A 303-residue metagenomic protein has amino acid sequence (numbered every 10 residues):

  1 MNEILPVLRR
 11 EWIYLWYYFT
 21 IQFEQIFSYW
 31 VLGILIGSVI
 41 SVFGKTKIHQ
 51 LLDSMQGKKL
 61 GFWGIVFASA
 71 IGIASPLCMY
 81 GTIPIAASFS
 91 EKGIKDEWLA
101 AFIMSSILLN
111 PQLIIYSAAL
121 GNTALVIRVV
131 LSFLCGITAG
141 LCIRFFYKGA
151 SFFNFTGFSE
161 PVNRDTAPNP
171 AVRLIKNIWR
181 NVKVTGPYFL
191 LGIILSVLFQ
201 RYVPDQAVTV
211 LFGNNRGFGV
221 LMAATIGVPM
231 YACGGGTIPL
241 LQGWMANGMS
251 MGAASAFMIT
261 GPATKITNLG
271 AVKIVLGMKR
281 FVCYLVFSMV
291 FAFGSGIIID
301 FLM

Functional and structural regions predicted by a protein language model:
M1-V39, F43, Q50-L51, V126-L221 (+2 more regions): Selected transmembrane alpha-helices and immediately adjacent juxtamembrane segments of polytopic inner-membrane
L15-F23, M55-I73, F212-P229: Small-residue-enriched transmembrane helix starts and helix-helix packing motifs in multi-pass inner-membrane proteins
S28, I40, K58-I65, L77-G81 (+1 more regions): Generic, well-ordered alpha-helical segments
K45-K47, K58-K59, K92-K95, K148 (+5 more regions): Context-gated lysine
T46-G57, A253: Cytoplasmic juxtamembrane regions at transmembrane-helix boundaries
L51, A68, G72-S75, L120 (+4 more regions): Hydrophobic transmembrane alpha-helix bundles
G72-V130, P204-R280: Membrane-interfacial helix-loop connectors
